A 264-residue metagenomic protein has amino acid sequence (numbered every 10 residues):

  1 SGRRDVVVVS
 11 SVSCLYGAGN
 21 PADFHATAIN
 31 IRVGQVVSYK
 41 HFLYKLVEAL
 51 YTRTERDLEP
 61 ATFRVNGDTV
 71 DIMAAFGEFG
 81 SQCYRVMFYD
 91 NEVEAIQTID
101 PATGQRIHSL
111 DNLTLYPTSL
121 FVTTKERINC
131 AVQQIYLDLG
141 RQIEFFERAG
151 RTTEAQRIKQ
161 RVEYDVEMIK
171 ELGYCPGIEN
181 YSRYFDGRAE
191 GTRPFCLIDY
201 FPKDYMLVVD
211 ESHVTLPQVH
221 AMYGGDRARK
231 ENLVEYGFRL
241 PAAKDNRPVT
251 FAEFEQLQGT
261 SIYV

Functional and structural regions predicted by a protein language model:
S1-V264: ASCE RecA-like P-loop NTPase motor cores that couple ATP hydrolysis to mechanical translocation on nucleic acids
